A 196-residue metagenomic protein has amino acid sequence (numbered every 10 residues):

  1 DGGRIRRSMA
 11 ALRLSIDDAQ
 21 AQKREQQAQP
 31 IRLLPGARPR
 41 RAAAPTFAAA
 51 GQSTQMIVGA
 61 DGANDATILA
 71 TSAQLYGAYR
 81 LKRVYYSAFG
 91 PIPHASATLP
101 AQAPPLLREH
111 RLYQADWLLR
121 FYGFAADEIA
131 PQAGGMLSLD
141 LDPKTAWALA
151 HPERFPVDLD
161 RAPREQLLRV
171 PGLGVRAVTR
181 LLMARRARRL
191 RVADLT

Functional and structural regions predicted by a protein language model:
D1-F124: Conserved AdoMet/S-adenosylmethionine-binding subsite of the radical SAM
A19, Y122-A126, G174, R188-R189: Short secondary-structure junctions and interdomain/linker hinges
R24, A66, D127, T179 (+1 more regions): Short linear functional motifs in flexible/disordered or boundary regions
A49-Q52, P143-K144, P171-G172: A short alpha-helix capping/helix-coil boundary motif
M56-V58, A148-A150, A162, R176-A177: A short, structure-level motif marking secondary-structure boundaries and short turns
A97-R169: Long, highly charged, low-complexity intrinsically disordered interaction regions that mediate electrostatic DNA/RNA
V157-A184, R188-R191, L195-T196: Helix-hairpin-helix
